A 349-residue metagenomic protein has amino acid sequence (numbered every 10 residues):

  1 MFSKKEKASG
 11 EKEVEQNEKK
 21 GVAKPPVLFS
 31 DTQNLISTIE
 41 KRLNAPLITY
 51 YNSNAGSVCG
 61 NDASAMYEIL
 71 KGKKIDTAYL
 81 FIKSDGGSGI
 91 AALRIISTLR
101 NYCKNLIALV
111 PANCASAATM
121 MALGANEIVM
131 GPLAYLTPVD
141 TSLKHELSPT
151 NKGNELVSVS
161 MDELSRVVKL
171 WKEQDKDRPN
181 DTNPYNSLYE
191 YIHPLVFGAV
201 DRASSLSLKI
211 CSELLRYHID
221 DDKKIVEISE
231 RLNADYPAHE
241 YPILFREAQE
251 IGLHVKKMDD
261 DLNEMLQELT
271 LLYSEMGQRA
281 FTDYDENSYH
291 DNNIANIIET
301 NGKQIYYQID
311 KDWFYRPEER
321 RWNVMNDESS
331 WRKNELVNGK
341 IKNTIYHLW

Functional and structural regions predicted by a protein language model:
M1-W349: Terminal-region recognition feature
